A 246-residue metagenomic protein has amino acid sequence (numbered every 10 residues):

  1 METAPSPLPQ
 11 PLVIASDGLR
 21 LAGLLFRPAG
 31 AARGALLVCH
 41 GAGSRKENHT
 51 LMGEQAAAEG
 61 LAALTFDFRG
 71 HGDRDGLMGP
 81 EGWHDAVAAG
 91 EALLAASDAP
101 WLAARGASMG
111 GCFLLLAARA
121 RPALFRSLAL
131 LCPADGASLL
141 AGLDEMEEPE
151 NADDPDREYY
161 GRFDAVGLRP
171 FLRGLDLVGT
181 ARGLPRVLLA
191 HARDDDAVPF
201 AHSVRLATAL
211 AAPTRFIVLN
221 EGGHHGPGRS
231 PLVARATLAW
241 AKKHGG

Functional and structural regions predicted by a protein language model:
M1-G30: N-terminal cap/lid segment of alpha/beta-hydrolase-fold proteins
R33-G41: Short beta-strand element of the alpha/beta-hydrolase
A42-E54, F68: The serine-hydrolase catalytic nucleophile loop
G70-S97: Catalytic nucleophile-loop/oxyanion-hole region of alpha/beta-hydrolase and closely related hydrolase-like folds
R119-V166: Hydrolase active-site cap/lid region
G183-L184, L189-H191, D195: Short beta-strand/loop motif that positions the catalytic acidic residue of the alpha/beta-hydrolase fold
P185, P199-T208: Short alpha-helix in the alpha/beta-hydrolase fold that links the catalytic acid
G222-L232: Catalytic histidine-centered segment of alpha/beta-hydrolase-like enzymes
